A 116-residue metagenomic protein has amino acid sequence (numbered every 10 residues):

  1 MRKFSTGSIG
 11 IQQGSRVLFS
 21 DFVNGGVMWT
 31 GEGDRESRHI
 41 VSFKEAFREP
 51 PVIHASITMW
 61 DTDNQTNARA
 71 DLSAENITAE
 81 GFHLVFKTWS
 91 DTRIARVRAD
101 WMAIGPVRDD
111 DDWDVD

Functional and structural regions predicted by a protein language model:
M1-E49, W60-D63, R69, I77-D116: Extracellular receptor-binding modules and their adjoining Ser/Thr/Gly/Asp/Asn-rich linkers
V52: Short, surface-exposed ligand- or partner-binding patches at beta-edge/loop junctions that are enriched in aromatics
S56-I57: Fe(II)/2-oxoglutarate oxygenase catalytic core
S73: Mixed-charge (Asp/Glu-Lys/Arg
